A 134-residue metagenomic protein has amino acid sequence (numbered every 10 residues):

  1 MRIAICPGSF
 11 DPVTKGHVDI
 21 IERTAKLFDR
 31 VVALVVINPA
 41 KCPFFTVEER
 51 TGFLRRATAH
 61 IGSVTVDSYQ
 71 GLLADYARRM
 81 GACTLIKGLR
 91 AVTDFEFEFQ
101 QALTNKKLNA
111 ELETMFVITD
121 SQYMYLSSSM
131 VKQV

Functional and structural regions predicted by a protein language model:
M1-V134: Nucleotidyltransferase catalytic core that binds NTPs
